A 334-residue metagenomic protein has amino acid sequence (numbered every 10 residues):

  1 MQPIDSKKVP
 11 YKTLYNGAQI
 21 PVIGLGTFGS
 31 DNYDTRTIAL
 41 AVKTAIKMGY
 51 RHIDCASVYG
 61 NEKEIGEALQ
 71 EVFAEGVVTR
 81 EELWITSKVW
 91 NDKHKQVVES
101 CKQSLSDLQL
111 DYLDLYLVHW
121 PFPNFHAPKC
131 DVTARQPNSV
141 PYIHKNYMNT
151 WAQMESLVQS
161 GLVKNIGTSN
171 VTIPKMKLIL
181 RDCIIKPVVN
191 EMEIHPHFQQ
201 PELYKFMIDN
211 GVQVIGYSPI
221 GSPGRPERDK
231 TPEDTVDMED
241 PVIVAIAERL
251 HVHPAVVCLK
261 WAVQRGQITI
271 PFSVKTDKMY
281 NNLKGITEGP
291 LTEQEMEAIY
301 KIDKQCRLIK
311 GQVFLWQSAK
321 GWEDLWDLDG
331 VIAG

Functional and structural regions predicted by a protein language model:
M1-L83, V98, Q153, I220-P223 (+2 more regions): N-terminal binding-site loop/beta-alpha segment at the start of enzyme catalytic domains that lines or forms
L14-Y15, G66-R80, L105-L110, L180-C183 (+1 more regions): Acidic (Asp/Glu)-rich catalytic clusters
L25, I53-C55, L113, I166 (+1 more regions): Alpha-helix N-cap/helix-start motif at helix boundaries, enriched for small hydrophobics
N32-I46, K93-L108, N149, P174-M176: Short, acidic/polar
R51, D111-D114, K164, V188: Short acidic/polar active-site loop segments enriched in Thr and Asp
T79-K93, L115-P121, E193-I194: A short, structured active-site edge motif that brings together acidic residues
V98-V118, S156-S160: CE4/NodB-like, metal-dependent polysaccharide N-deacetylase domain that modifies extracellular/periplasmic N-acetylated
P121-G334: Beta/alpha (TIM)-barrel catalytic core signal, keyed to glycine-rich beta->alpha loops juxtaposed to Asp/Glu that bind
